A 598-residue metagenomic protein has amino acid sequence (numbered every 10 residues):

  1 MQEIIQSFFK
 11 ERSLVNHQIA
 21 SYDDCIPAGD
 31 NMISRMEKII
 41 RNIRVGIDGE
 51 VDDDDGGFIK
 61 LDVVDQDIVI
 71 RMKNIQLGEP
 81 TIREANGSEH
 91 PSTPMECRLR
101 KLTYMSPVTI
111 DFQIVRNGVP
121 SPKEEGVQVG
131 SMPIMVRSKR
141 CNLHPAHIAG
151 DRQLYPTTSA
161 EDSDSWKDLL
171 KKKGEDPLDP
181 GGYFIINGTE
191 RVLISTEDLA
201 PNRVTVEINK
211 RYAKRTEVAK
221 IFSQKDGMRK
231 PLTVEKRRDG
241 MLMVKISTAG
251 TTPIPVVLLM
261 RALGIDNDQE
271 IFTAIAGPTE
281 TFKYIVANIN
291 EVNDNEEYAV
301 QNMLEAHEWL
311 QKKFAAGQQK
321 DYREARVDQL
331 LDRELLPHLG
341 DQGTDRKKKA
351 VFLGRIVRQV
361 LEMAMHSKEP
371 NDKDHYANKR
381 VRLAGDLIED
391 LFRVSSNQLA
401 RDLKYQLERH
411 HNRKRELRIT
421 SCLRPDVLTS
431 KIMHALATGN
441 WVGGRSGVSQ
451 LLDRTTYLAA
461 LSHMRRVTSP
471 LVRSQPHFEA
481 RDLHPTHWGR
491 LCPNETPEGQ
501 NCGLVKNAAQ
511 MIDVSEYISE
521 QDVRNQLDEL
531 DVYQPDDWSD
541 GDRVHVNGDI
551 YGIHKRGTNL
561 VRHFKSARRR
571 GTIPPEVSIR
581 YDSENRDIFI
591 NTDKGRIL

Functional and structural regions predicted by a protein language model:
M1-T456, A460, A509-L598: N-terminal non-catalytic structural scaffold regions of very large proteins
E161-K171, H463-P493: Flexible, glycine/threonine-enriched loop-and-boundary segments that flank and lead into catalytic domains of large
I186-N187, E498, C502: Single, functionally critical "micro-switch" positions that shape active/binding sites and transmembrane helices
L491-E498, V505: Conserved helicase core region in the C-terminal RecA-like lobe
C502-L504, E516: Extended hydrophobic-aromatic, low-complexity segments
